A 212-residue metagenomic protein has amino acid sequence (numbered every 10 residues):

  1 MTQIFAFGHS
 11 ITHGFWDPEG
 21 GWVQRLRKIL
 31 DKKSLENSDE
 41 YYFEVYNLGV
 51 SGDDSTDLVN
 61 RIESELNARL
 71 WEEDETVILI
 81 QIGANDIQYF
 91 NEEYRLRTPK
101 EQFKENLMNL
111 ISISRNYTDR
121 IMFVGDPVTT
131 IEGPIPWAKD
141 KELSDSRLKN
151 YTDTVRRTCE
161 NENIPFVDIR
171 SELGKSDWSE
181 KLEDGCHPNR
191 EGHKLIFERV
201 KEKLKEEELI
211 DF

Functional and structural regions predicted by a protein language model:
M1-S51, S55-D57, E63-E73, I78 (+1 more regions): Serine-esterase "nucleophile elbow" of acetyl-processing enzymes
K32, D57-F212: Alpha-helical cap/lid subdomain in secreted, periplasmic, or secretory-pathway luminal O-acyl-processing enzymes
